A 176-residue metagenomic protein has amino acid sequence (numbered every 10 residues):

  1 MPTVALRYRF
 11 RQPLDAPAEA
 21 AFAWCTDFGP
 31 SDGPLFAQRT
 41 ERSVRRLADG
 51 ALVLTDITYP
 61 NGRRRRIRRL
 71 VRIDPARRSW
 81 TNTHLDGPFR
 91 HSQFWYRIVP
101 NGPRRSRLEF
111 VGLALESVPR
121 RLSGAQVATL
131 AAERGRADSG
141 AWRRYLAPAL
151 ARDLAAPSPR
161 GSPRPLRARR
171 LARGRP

Functional and structural regions predicted by a protein language model:
M1-D49, P176: Hydrophobic ligand-binding cavity/cleft-lining segments
R7-Y8, Q38-T40, L52-T55, S79-T81 (+1 more regions): Short structured motifs
D15-E19, F89, A137: A generic structural signal for alpha-helix starts
A20-C25, L70-V71, L108-F110, W142: Hydrophobic pocket/interface hotspot
D27-S31, D74, Y145, A149: Conserved short hydrophobic interaction patches
P34, Y59-E109, L113-S117, L171-P176: Hydrophobic-ligand binding "helix-grip"
R46-G62: Short, well-structured hydrophobic secondary-structure segments
L113-P176: A conserved amphipathic terminal alpha-helix motif
